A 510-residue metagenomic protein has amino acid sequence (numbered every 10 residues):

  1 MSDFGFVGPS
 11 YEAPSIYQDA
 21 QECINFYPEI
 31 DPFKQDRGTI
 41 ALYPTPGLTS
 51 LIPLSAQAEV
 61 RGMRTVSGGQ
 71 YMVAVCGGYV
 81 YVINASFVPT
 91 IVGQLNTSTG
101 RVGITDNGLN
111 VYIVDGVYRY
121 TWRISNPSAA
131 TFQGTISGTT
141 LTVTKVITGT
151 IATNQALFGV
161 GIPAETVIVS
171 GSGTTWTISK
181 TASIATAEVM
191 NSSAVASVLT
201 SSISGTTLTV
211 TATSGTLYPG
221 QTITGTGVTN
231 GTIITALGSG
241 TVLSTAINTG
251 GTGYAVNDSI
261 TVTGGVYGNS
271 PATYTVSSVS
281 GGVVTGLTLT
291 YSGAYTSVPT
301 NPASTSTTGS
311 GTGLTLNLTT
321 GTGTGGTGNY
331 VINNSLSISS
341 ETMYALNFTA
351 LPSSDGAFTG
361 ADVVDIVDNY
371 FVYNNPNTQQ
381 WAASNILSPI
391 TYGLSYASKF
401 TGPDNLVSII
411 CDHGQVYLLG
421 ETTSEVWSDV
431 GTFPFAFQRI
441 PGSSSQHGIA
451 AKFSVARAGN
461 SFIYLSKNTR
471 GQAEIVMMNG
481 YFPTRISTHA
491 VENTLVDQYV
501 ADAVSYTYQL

Functional and structural regions predicted by a protein language model:
M1-T90, G356-V426, T432, A503-Q509: N-terminal beta-propeller domains
L54-A58, I136-L141, I203, T207-A212 (+4 more regions): Surface-exposed ligand/attachment interfaces on beta-rich extracellular proteins
Y79, Y120, V167, I233 (+2 more regions): A short loop-to-beta-strand structural motif that recurs across blades of beta-propeller domains
F87-T90, V284, T324-G326, Y344-F348 (+3 more regions): Beta-strand initiation motifs
R101-N126, S335-L351: Hydrophobic or amphipathic alpha-helical targeting/insertion segments
Y118-R119, T378-Q379, T469-Q472: Short glycine/acidic-enriched loop and turn motifs that connect beta-strands
A152, V195-T211, Y218-T224, N230 (+1 more regions): Conserved, function-critical positions that sit in or immediately flank catalytic and ligand-binding motifs
V364, Y370, N405-L510: Beta-sheet-dominated scaffold domains
